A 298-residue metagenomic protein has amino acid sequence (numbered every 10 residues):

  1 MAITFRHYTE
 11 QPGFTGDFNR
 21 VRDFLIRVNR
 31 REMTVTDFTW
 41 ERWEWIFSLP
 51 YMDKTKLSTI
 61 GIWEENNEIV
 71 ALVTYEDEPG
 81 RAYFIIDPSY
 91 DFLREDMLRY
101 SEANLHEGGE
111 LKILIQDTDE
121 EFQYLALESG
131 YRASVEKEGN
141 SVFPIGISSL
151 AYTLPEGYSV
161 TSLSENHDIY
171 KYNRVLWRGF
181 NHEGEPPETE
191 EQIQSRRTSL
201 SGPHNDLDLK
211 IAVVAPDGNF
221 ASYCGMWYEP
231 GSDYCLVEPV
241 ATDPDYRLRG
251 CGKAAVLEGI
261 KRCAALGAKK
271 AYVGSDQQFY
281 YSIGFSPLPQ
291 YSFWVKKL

Functional and structural regions predicted by a protein language model:
M1-W45, T153-E188: Short amphipathic alpha-helix that is part of the acyltransferase structural core
I3, Y8-P12, I26-L105, V214-P216 (+2 more regions): Conserved donor-binding loop and adjoining core beta-sheet/short helix segment in diverse acyl/aminoacyl transferases
I69, E76-Y158, Y291-K297: Acyl-donor-binding surface of acyltransferase catalytic domains
D91-A103, T242-P244, L248-A265, S282: Conserved acetyl-CoA-binding loop-helix of GNAT-fold acetyltransferases
L111-L114, V237, K270-S275: Conserved hydrophobic beta-strand within the GNAT/NAT acetyltransferase core sheet that lines the active-site cleft
F122-L127, Y280-Y281, F285-S286: Conserved active-site tyrosine of GNAT-family acetyltransferases
N181-E229, V240: Phosphate-binding active sites in nucleotide-utilizing proteins
